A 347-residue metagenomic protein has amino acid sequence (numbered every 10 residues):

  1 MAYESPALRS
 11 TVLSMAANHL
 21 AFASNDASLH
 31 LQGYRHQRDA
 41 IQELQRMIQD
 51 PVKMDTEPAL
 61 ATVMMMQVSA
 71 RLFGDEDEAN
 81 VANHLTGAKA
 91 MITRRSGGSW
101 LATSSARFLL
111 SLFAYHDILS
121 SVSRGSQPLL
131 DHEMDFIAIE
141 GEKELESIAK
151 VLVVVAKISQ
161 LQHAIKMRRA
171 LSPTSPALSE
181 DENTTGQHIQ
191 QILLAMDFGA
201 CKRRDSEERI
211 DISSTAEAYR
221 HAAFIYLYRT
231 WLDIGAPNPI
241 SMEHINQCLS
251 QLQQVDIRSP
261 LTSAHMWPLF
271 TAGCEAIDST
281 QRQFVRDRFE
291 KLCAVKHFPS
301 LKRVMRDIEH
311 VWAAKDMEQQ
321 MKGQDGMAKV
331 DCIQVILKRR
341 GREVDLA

Functional and structural regions predicted by a protein language model:
M1, S24-N25, G125-M266, T271-A294 (+2 more regions): Cytosolic regulatory protein-protein interaction regions
M1-D55, R71-E76, I118-G125, E133-K143 (+4 more regions): C-terminal transcriptional activation/regulatory domains of eukaryotic transcription factors
S10, L60, R107, S111 (+2 more regions): Start-of-helix signal in alpha-solenoid helical-repeat scaffolds, especially tetratricopeptide repeats
L13-D26, R35-D77, A88-T93, L112-L119 (+4 more regions): Hydrophobic/aromatic-rich effector regions of fungal transcription factors
L31, T56, A79-N83, S104 (+2 more regions): Short sequence/structural elements of tandem HEAT/ARM alpha-solenoid repeats
Q67-A164, S279, L337, G341: Acidic/serine-rich, low-complexity amphipathic helices located in mid- to C-terminal regulatory regions
A200, E217, F289-A347: Intrinsically disordered, low-complexity regulatory regions with latent secondary structure
